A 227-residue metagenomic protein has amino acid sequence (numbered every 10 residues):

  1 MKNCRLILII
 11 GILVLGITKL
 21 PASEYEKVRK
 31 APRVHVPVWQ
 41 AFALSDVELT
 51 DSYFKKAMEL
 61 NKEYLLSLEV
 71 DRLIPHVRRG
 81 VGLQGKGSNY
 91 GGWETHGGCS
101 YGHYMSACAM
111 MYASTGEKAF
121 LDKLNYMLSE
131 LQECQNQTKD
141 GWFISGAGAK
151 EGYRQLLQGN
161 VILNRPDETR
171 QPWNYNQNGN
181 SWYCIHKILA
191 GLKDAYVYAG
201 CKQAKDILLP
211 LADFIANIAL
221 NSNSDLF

Functional and structural regions predicted by a protein language model:
M1-E24: Bacterial Sec-dependent N-terminal signal peptides
S23-F227: Glycan-recognition and catalytic cores of secretory/periplasmic carbohydrate-active enzymes
